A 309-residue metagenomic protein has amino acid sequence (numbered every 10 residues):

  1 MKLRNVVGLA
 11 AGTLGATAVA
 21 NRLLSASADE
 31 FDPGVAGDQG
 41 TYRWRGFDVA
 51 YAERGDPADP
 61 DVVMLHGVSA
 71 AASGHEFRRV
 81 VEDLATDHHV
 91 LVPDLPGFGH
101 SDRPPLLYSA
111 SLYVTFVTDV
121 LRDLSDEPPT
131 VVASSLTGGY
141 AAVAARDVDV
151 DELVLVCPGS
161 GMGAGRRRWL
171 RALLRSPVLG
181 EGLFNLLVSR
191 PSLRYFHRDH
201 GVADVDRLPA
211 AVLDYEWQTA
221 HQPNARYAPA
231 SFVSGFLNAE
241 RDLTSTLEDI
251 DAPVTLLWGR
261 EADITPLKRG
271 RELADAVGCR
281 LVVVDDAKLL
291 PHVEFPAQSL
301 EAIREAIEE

Functional and structural regions predicted by a protein language model:
K2-S25: Hydrophobic alpha-helical topogenic segments used for membrane insertion/localization
W44-R54: A short loop-to-beta-strand scaffold at the N-terminal edge of the catalytic core in hydrolase folds
E53-H100: Conserved HGGG/HGGXW glycine-rich cap/lid loop of the alpha/beta-hydrolase fold
E82, L91-V132: Active-site loop/oxyanion-hole signature of alpha/beta-hydrolase fold enzymes
V150-G182: Flexible "cap/lid" loop of the alpha/beta hydrolase fold
L186-T246: Conserved alpha/beta-hydrolase catalytic His-Asp/Glu region
I250, L256-W258: Short beta-strand/loop motif that positions the catalytic acidic residue of the alpha/beta-hydrolase fold
A287-L300: Catalytic histidine-centered segment of alpha/beta-hydrolase-like enzymes
